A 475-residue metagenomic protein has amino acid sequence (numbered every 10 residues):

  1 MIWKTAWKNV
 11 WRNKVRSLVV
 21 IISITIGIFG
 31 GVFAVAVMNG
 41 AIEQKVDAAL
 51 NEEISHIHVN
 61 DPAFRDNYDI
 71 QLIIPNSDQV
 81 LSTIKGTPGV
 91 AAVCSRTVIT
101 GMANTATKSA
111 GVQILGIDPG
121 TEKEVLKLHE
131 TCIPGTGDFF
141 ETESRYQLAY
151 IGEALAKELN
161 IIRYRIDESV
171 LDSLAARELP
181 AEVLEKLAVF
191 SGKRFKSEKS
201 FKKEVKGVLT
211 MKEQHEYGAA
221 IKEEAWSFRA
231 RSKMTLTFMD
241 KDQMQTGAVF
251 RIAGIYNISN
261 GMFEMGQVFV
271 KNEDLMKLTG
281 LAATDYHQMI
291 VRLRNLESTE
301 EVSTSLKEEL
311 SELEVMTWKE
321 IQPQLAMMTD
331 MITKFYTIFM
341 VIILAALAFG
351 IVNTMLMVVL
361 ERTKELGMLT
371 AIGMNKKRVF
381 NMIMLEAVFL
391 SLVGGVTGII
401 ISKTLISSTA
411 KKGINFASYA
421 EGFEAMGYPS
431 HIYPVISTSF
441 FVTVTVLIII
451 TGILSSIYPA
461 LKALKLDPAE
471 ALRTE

Functional and structural regions predicted by a protein language model:
R16-G40: Short, strongly hydrophobic transmembrane alpha-helices
G31, V35-Q113, P119-R145: Hydrophobic, regular-secondary-structure patches
A34-G40, F335-A371, V379-M384, G452 (+1 more regions): A hydrophobic alpha-helix feature that marks transmembrane segments and, especially, their cytosolic C-terminal ends
T97-D167, L171-G192, I252, N272: The feature marks short, hydrophobic/small-residue-biased sequence motifs that occur predominantly
F190-Y336: Mechanotransmission and gating elements of multispan inner-membrane complexes involved in transport and envelope
M331, N381, V396-T443, I457: Short helix-loop junctions at transmembrane helix boundaries
L356-V358, K364-A410, T443: Transmembrane alpha-helical interface segments in multi-pass membrane proteins
I436-E475: C-terminal membrane-exit region of the final transmembrane helix in multipass inner-membrane proteins
